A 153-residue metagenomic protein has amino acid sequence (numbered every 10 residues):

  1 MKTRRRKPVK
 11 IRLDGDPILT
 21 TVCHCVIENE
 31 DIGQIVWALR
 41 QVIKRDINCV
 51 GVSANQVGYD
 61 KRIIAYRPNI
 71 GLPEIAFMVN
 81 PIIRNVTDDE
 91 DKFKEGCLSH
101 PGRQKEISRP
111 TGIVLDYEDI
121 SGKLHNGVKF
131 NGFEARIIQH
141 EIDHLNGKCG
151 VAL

Functional and structural regions predicted by a protein language model:
M1-L153: Positively charged
